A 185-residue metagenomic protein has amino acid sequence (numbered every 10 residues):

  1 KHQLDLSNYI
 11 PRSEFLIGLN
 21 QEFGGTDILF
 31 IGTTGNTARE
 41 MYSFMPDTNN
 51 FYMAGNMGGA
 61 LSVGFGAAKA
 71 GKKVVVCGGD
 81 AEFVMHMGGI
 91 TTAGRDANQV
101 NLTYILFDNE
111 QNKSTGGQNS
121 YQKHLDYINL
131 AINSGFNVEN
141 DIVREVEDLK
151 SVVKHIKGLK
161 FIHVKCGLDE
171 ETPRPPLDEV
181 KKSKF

Functional and structural regions predicted by a protein language model:
K1-M57: Active-site diphosphate/adenylate-binding microenvironment
E14-G18, S43-K184: Thiamine diphosphate
